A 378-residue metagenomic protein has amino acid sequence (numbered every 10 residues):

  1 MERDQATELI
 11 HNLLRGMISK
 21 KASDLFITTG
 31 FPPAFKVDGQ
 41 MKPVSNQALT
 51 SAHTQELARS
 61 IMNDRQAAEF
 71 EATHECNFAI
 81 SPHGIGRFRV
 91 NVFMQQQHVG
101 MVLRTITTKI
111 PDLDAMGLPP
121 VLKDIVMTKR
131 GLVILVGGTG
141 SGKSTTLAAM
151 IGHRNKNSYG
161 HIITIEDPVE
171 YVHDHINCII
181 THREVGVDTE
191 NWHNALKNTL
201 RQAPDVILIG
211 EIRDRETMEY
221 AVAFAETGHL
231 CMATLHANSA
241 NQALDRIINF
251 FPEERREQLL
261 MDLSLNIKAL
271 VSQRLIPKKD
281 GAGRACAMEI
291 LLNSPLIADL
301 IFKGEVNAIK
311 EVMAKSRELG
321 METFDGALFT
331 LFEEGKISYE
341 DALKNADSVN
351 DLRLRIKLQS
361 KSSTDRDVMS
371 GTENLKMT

Functional and structural regions predicted by a protein language model:
M1-T378: Short, flexible helix-loop junctions that flank or precede catalytic/ligand sites
